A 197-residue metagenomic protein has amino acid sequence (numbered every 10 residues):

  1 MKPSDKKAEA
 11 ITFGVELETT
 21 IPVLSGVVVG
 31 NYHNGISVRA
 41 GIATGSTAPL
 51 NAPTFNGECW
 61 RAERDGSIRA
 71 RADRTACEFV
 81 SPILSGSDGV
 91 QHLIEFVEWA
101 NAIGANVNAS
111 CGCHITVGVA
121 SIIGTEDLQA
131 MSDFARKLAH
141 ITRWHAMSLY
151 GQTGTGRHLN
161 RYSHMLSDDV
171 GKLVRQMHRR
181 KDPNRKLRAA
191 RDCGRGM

Functional and structural regions predicted by a protein language model:
M1-G104: Terminal catalytic/cofactor-binding subdomain
G14, R61, L128-M197: Aromatic/basic-lined ligand-recognition segments that form π-stacking hydrophobic pockets flanked by Lys/Arg to engage
L17, C77, C113, R185 (+1 more regions): A broad, low-specificity signal marking well-ordered, structured residues that form hydrophobic/aromatic
T19, T116, G154-G156: Broad hydrophobic/π-residue packing in well-ordered secondary structure
V28-V29, G86-F96, S121-L149: Helical (often loop-to-helix) elements that flank the catalytic cores of nucleotide-handling enzymes
R71-D73, S85-G89, V107-N108, D169 (+2 more regions): Intrinsic-disorder/low-complexity, polar/charged segments
N106-I123: Histidine-centered divalent-metal-coordination microenvironment in nucleic-acid enzymes
